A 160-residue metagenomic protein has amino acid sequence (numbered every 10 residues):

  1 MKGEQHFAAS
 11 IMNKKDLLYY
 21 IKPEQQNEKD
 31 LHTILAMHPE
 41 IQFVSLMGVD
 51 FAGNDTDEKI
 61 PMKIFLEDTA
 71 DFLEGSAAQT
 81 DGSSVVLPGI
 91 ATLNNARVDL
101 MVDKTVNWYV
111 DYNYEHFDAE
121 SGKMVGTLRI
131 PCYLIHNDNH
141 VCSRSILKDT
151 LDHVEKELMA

Functional and structural regions predicted by a protein language model:
M1-A160: ATP/Mg2+-dependent ligation/transfer catalytic cores
